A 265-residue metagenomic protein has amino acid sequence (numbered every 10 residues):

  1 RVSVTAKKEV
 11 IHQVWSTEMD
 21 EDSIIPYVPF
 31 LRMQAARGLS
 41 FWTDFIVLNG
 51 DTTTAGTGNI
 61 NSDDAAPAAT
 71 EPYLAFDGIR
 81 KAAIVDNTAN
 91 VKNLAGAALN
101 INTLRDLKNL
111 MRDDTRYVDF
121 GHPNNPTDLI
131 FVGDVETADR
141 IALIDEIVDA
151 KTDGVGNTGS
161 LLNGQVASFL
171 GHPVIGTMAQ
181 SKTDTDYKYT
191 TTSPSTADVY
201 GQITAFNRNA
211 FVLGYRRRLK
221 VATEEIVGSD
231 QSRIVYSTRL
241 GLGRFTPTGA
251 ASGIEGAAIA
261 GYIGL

Functional and structural regions predicted by a protein language model:
S3, K8-D113, G253-E255, G261-L265: Alpha-helical scaffold segments that mediate packing/assembly in large oligomeric complexes
A6-V10, P126, S229, S237: Short, solvent-exposed loop/turn segments at the edges of secondary structure
V10, M19, F41, F45 (+3 more regions): Short loop/turn segments at secondary-structure transitions that flank enzyme active sites
H12, I130-V132, R233-V235: Structured core elements
N59-V227: Extended oligomerization regions of viral-like shell subunits
Y215-L265: H-loop/switch region of ABC-family ATPase nucleotide-binding domains
